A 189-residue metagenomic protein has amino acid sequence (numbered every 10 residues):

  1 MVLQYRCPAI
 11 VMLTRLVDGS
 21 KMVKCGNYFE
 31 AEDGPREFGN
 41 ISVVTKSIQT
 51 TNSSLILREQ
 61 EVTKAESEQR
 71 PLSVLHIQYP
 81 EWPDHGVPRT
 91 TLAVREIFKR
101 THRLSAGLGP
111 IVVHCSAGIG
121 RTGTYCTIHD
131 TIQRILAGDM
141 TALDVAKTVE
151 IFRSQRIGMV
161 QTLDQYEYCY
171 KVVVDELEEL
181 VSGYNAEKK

Functional and structural regions predicted by a protein language model:
M1-K189: Cys-based phosphatases of the PTP/DUSP/CDC25 superfamily and their flanking regulatory architecture
